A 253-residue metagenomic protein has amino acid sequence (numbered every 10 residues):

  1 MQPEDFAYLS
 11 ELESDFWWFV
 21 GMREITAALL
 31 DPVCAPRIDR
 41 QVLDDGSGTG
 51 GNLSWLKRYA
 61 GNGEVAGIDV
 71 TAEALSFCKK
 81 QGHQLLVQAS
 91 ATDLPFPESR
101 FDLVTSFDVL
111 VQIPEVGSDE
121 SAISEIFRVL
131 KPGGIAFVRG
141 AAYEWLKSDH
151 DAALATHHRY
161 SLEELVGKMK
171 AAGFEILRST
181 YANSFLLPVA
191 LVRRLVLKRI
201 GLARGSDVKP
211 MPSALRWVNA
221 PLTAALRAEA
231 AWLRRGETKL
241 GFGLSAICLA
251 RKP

Functional and structural regions predicted by a protein language model:
M1-P97, L103-F107, I123, G243-A246: Conserved N-terminal segment of class I S-adenosyl-L-methionine
G51, E73, P114-S118, S148: Short N-terminal helix/helix-N-cap motif within the alpha/beta-hydrolase-1
G51, R178-R227, G241-S245: Conserved catalytic loop of SAM-dependent methyltransferase domains
L103-G117: A short SAM/SAH-binding and catalytic strip from SAM-dependent methyltransferases
E120-I135: A short glycine-rich, Lys/Arg-flanked "PGG" loop and its adjoining helix->strand segment in the class I
A136-H158, E164-G167: Short, glycine-/aromatic-enriched active-site segment of Class I SAM-dependent methyltransferases
V166-A182, A224, A228, R251: A SAM-dependent methyltransferase catalytic signature shared across enzymes that methylate proteins
A225-P253: C-terminal lobe and adjacent flexible extensions of AdoMet/dcAdoMet transferase-like proteins
